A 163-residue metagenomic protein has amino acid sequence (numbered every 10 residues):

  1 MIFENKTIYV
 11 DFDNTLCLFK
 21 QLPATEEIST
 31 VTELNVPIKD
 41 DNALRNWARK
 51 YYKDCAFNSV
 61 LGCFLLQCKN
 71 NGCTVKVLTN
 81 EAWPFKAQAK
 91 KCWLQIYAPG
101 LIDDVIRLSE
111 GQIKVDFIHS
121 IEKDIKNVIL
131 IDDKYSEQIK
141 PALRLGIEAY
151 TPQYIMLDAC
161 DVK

Functional and structural regions predicted by a protein language model:
M1, D116-K123, C160-K163: Short amphipathic alpha-helix with an adjacent loop that forms part of the alpha/beta core around
M1-Y52, D158: Active-site neighborhood of HAD-like aspartate-dependent phosphohydrolases
F3-N5, G72, I125-V128: A general structural motif
D11, L78-N80, I131: Short hydrophobic segments within beta-strands
L16-K20, T25-E26, V75, P84-Q88 (+3 more regions): Short catalytic/ligand-binding loop motif for oxyanion handling, primarily in non-cytosolic enzymes, centered on
E27-I38, N42-K76, F85-Q88: Short, acidic loop-to-helix structural element flanking the phosphoryl-transfer center in phosphate-processing enzymes
N80-V128: Substrate-recognition "cap/lid" segment bordering the active-site pocket of phosphatases
I125-K163: Acidic, Mg2+-coordinating phosphoryl-transfer loop and its flanking beta/alpha structural elements, shared across
